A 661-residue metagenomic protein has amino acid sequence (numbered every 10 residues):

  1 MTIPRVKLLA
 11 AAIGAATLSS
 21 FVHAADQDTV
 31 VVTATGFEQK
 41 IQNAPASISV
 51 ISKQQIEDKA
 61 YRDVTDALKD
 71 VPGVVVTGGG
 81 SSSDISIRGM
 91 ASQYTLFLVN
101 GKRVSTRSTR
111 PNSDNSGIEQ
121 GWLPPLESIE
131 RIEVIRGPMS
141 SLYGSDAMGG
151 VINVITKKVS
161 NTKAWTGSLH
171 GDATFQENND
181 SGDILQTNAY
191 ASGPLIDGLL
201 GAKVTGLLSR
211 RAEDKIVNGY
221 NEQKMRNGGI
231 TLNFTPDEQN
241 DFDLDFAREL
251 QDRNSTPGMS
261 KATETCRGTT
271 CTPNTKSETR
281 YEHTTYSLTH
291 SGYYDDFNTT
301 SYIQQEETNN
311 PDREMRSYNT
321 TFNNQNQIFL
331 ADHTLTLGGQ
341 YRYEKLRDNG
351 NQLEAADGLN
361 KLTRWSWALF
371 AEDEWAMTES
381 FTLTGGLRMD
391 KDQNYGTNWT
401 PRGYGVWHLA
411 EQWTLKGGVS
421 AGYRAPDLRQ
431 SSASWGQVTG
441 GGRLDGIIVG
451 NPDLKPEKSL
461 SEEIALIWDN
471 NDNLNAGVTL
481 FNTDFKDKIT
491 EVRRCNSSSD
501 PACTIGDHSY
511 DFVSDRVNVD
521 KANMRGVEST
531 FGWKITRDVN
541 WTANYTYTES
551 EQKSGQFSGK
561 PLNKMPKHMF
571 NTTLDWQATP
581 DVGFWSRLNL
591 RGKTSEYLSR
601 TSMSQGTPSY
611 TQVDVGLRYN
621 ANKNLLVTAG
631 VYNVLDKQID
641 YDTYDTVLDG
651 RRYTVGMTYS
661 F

Functional and structural regions predicted by a protein language model:
T2-R5, L9-A11, S192-P194, L207 (+2 more regions): Conserved C-terminal beta-signal and adjacent last beta-strands/turns of outer-membrane beta-barrel proteins
L18, A25-N161, I464, D642: Acidic, small-polar-rich N-terminal luminal/periplasmic segments of exported/outer-membrane proteins
R103, S108, T263, Q393-Y395 (+6 more regions): Surface-exposed extracellular loop regions of Gram-negative outer-membrane beta-barrel proteins, predominantly
S160-T279, D487: Periplasmic-side early beta-strands and strand-to-turn transitions of outer-membrane beta-barrels
W165-L169, L200-V204, F242-L244, D295-S301 (+10 more regions): Transmembrane beta-strands of outer-membrane beta-barrel proteins
S168-H170, A376-S380, F481-D484, G506-L598 (+3 more regions): Gram-negative outer-membrane beta-barrel transporters
N233-Q251, N274-A410, L474-F481, F531-K534 (+1 more regions): Face-selective signature of the C-terminal outer-membrane beta-barrel domain
T321-Q327, D332, G338, L362 (+5 more regions): Outer membrane beta-barrel strand-and-loop segments of large Gram-negative receptors, especially TonB-dependent
